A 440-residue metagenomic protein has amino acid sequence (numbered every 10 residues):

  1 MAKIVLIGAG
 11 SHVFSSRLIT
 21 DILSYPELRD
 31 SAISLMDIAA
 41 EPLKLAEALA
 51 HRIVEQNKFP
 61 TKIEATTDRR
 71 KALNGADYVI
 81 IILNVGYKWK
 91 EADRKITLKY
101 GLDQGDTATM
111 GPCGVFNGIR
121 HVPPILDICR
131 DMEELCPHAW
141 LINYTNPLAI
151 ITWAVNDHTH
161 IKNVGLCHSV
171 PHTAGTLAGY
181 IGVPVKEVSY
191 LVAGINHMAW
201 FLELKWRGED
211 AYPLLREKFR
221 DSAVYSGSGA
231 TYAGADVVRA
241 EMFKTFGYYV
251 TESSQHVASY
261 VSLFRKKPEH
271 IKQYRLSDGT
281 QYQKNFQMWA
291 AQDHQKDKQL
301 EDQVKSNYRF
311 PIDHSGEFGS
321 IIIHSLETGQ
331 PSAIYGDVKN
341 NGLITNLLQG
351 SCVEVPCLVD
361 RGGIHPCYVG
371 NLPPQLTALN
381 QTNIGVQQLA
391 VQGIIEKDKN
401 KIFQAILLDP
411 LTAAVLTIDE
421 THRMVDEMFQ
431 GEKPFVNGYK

Functional and structural regions predicted by a protein language model:
I4-I33: N-terminal Rossmann-like dinucleotide-binding module
A9-F14, A40-P42, Y87, N143-I151 (+1 more regions): Gly/Ser/Thr-rich loops at beta-strand to alpha-helix junctions that form or flank small-molecule/cofactor-binding
E27-H51: NAD(P)-binding Rossmann-fold cofactor-contacting core
K62-G75: Short acidic low-complexity segments
D77, N84, N146: Short glycine-/small-residue-rich Rossmann-like dinucleotide-binding loops
W89-D157: Rossmann-fold NAD(P)-binding glycine/threonine-rich loop
I128-K205: Internal, well-ordered domain-core segments that constitute the primary functional module of diverse proteins
G182-K440: Long, compositionally biased stretches enriched for glycine and/or charged residues
